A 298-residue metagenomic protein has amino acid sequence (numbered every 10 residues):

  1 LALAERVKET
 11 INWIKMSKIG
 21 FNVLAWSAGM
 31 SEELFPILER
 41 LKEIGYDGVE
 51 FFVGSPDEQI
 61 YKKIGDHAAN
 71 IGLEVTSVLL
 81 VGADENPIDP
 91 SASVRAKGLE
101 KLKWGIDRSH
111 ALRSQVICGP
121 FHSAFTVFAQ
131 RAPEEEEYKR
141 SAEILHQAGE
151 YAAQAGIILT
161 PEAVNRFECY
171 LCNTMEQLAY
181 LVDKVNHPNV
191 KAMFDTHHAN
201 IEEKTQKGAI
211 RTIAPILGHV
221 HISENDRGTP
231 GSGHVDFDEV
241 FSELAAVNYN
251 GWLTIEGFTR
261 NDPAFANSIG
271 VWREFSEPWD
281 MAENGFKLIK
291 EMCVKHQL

Functional and structural regions predicted by a protein language model:
L1-K15: N-terminal amphipathic/basic-hydrophobic helices that include classical n-h-c signal peptides and signal-anchor
N12-S27, S31-K42, R113-S114, C172-F194 (+1 more regions): Histidine-acidic metal/acid-base catalytic patches
G20-E32, N86-L99, E135-E137: Active-site mouth loops of central-metabolism enzymes
A25-S27, V53-S55, V81-D84, F121-F125 (+4 more regions): Active-site-proximal loop/turn and secondary-structure-junction residues that shape catalytic pockets, frequently
E50-A68, F125, A129: Glycine-rich, proline-tolerant flexible connector loops at the mouths of alpha/beta enzymes
A69-N70, A92-K191, S276-D280, H296: Active-site acidic/histidine proton-transfer and metal-coordination neighborhood in alpha/beta enzyme cores
D84-D89, F125-R131, F167-E168, I201 (+2 more regions): A short acidic, helix-capping loop that chelates divalent metal ions and anchors anionic groups
